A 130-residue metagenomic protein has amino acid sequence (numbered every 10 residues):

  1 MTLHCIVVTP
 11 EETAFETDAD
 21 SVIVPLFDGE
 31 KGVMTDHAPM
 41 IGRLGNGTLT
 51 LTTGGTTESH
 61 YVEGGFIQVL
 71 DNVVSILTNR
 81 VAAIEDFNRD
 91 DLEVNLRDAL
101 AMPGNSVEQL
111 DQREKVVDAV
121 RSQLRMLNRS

Functional and structural regions predicted by a protein language model:
M1-H4, R129: N-terminal export/targeting signal detector
H4-R97: Compact, glycine-rich, soluble single-domain proteins
A82-S130: Acidic/glycine-rich phosphate/pyrophosphate-binding loops and surrounding catalytic core that coordinate Mg2+
